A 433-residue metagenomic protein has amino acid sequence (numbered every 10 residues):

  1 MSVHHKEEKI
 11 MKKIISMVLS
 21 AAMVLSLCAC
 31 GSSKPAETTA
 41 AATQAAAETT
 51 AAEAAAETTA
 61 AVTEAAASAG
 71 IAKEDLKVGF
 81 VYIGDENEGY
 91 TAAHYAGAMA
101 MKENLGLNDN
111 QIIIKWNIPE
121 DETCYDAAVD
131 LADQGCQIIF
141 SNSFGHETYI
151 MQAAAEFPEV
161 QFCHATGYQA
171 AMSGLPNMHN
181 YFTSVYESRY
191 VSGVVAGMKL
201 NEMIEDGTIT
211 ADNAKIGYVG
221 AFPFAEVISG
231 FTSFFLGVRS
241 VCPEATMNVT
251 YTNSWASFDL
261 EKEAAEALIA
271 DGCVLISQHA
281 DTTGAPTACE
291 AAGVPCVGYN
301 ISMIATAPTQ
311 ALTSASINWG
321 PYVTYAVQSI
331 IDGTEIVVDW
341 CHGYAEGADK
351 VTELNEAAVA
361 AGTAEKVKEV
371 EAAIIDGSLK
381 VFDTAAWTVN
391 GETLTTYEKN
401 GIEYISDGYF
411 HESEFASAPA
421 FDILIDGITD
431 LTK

Functional and structural regions predicted by a protein language model:
M1-I10: Short, Lys/Arg-enriched N-terminal segments with co-localized hydrophobic residues within the first ~10-30 amino acids
K12-S20, V24: Sec-dependent signal peptide recognition, specifically the positively charged N-region followed immediately by
S26-A29: C-terminal motif of bacterial Sec signal peptides marking the signal peptidase cleavage site
K34-K433: A residue-level marker of the well-folded mature domains of exported/periplasmic proteins
